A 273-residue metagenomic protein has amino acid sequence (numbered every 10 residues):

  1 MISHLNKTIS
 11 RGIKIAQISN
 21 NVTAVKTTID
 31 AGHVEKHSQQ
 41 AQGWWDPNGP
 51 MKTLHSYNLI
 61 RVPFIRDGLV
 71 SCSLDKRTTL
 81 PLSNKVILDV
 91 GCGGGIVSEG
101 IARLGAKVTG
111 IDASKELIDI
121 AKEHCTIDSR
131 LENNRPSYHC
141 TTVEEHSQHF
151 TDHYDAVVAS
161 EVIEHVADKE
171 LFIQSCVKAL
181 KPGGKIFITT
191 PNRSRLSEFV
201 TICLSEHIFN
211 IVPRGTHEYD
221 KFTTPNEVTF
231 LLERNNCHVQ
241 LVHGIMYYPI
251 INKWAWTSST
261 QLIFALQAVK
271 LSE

Functional and structural regions predicted by a protein language model:
M1-G12: N-terminal chloroplast transit peptides
S10-M51, L59: N-terminal, positively charged/glycine-rich alpha-helical extensions of SAM-dependent methyltransferases
M51-L54, Y138, Q148, N226 (+1 more regions): A C-terminal cap/extension of S-adenosyl-L-methionine-dependent methyltransferases that defines the acceptor-substrate
S56-S83: Conserved alpha-helix/loop element of class I SAM-dependent methyltransferases that forms part of the SAM/SAH-binding
L69, S73, C125, S129 (+1 more regions): Conserved hydrophobic residues forming the short capping helix/wall of the S-adenosyl-L-methionine
K76-L80, K85-L196, P225, L266-K270: Conserved SAM-binding loop
E198-H207: Short, flexible, mixed-charge acidic loops at enzyme active sites
N210-E227: Acceptor-substrate binding/catalytic loop of class I
